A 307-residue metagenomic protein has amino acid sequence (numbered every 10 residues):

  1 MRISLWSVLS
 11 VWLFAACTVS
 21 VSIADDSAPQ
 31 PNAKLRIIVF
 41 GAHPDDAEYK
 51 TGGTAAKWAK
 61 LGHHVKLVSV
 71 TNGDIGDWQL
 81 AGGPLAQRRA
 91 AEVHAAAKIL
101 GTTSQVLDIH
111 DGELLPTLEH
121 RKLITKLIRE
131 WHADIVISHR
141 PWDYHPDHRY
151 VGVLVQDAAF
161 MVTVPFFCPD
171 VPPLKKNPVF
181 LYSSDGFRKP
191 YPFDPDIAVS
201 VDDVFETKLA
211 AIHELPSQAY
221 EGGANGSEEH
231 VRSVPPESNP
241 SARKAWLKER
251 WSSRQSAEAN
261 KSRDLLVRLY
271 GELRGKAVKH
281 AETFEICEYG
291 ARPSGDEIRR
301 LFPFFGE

Functional and structural regions predicted by a protein language model:
M1-L5: Positively charged n-region of N-terminal signal peptides that target proteins for export
W6-S20: Bacterial N-terminal signal peptides
V21-W131, V153, M161: Active-site rim/loop-helix segments in enzyme catalytic domains that contact anionic ligands
P29-A33, F166-P169, L174-K176, F187-Y191 (+1 more regions): C-terminal accessory domains and tails appended to enzymatic cores
G53, W142, G186, G290: Flexible, active-site-proximal loop/turn residues at the rims of small-molecule/cofactor binding pockets and catalytic
K66, T103-D185, F193: Internal alpha/beta domain cores that form substrate/cofactor-binding pockets in large enzymes and binding proteins
D77-L80, Y191-P195: Short acidic, glycine/proline-rich loop/turn micro-motifs
E92, L154, A158, T207-E214: Amphipathic alpha-helical segments that form well-ordered structural scaffolds and often line/cohere around active
